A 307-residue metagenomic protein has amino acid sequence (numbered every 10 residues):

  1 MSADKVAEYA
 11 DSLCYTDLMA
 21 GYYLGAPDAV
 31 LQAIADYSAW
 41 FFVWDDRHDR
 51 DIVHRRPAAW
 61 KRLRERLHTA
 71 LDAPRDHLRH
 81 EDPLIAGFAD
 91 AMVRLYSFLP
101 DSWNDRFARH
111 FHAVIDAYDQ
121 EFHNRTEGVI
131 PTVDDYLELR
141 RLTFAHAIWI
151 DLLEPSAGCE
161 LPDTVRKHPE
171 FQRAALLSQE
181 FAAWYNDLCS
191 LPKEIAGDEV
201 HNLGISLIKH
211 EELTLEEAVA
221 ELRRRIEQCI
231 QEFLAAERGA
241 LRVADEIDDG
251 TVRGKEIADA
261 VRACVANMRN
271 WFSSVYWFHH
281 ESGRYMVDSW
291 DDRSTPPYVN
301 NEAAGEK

Functional and structural regions predicted by a protein language model:
M1-K307: Alpha-helical, largely C-terminal catalytic domains that coordinate divalent metal ions via clustered Asp/Glu/His
